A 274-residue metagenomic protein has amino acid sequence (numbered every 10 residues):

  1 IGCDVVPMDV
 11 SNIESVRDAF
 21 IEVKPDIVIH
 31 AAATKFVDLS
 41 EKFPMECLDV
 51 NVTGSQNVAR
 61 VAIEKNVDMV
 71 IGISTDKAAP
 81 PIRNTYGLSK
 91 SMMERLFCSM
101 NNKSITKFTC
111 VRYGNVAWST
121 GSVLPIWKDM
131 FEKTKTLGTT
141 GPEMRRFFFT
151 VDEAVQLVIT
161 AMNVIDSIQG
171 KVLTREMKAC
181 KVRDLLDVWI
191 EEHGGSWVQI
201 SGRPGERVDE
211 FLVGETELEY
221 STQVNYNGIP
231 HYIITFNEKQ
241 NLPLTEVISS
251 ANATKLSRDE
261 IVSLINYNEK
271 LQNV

Functional and structural regions predicted by a protein language model:
D4, V10-D49: NAD(P)H-binding glycine-rich loop region in Rossmannoid oxidoreductase-like domains and their noncatalytic homologs
V5, G72, C110-R112: Conserved beta-strand scaffold in the Rossmann-like NAD(H)/NADP(H)-binding core of dehydrogenases/reductases
S11, A78, V116-W118: Conserved sequence/active-site signature of Rossmann-fold short-chain dehydrogenase/reductase
S11-N12, N57-V58, K65, K128-D129: Structural/interface elements that position substrates and couple domains in central-metabolism enzymes
E14, V52, Q56, D152-V155: Conserved active-site region of classical short-chain dehydrogenase/reductase
H30, T34-S91, F108: Conserved Rossmann-fold NAD(P)-dependent oxidoreductase catalytic core, especially the SDR/UDP-sugar
E94-N115, T120-V274: Strand-loop microenvironment adjacent to phosphate/nucleotide-handling motifs in alpha/beta enzyme folds
